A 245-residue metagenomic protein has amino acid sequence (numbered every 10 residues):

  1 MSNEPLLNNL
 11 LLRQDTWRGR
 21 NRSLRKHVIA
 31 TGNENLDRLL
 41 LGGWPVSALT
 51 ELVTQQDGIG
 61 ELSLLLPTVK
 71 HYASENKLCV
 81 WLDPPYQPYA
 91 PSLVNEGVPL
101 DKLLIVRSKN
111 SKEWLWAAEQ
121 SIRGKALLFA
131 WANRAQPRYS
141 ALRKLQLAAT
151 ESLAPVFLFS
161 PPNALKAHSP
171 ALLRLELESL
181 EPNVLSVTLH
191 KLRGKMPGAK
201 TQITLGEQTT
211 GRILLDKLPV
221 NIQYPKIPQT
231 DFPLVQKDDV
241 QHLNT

Functional and structural regions predicted by a protein language model:
M1-S2, M196-T245: C-terminal regions of RecA-like/P-loop NTPase motor modules
M1-V80, D231-T245: Detector for small/aliphatic-rich hydrophobic stretches
G32, L65, W114, A141-L142: Amphipathic coiled-coil/heptad-repeat helices and related helical stalk/stem segments that mediate oligomerization
L36, L52, L103, A149 (+1 more regions): Conserved RecA-like P-loop NTPase ATPase core
T68, G97-V98, Q146-A148: Short, solvent-exposed amphipathic alpha-helical segments in soluble enzyme and RNA/protein-processing domains
H71, Q120, A148: Hydrophobic/aromatic ligand-binding patch that stacks against planar heteroaromatic rings of cofactors or nucleotides
N76-S140: Conserved inter-motif catalytic segment of the P-loop NTP-binding fold
Y139-G198: Replace "adjacent to P-loop NTPase cores in ATP/GTP-dependent enzymes" with "adjacent to NTP-binding cores
